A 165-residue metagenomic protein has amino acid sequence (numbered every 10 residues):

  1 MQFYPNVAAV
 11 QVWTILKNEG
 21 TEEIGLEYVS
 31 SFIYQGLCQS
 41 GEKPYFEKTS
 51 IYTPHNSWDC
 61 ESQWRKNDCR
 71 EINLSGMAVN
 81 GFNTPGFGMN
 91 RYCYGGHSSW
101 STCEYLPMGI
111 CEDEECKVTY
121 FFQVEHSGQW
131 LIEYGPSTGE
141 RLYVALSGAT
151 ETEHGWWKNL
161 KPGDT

Functional and structural regions predicted by a protein language model:
M1-G139, H154-W157: Polysaccharide-binding surfaces and accessory modules of carbohydrate-active proteins
P136, T150, K161: Catalytic pocket of metal/acid-base enzymes, prominently hydrolases
L142-T152: Short, structured beta-strand/loop micro-motifs enriched in basic residues and often containing a Trp
K158-T165: Short Pro-Gly-centered flexible turn/kink motifs
